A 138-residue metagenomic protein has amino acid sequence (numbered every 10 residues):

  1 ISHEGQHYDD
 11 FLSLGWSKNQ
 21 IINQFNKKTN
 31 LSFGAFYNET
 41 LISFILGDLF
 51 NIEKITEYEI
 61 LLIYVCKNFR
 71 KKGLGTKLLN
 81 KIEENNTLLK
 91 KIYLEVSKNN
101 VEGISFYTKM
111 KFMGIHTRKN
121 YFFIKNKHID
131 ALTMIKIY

Functional and structural regions predicted by a protein language model:
I1-R70, T76-K81, N85, I137-Y138: Acetyl-CoA-dependent GNAT
A35, I52, E59-L61, G103-F112 (+1 more regions): Conserved N-terminal glycine/acidic-rich loop preference
C66-N80, S97-S105, K109-M110: Conserved glycine-rich acetyl-CoA-binding loop
L79, N86-V96: Conserved GNAT acetyl-CoA-binding A-motif
Y93-V96, T108, M113-I129: Conserved catalytic-core motifs of GNAT/GCN5-like acyltransferases
K127-Y138: Terminal substrate-recognition subdomain of acyl/acetyltransferases
